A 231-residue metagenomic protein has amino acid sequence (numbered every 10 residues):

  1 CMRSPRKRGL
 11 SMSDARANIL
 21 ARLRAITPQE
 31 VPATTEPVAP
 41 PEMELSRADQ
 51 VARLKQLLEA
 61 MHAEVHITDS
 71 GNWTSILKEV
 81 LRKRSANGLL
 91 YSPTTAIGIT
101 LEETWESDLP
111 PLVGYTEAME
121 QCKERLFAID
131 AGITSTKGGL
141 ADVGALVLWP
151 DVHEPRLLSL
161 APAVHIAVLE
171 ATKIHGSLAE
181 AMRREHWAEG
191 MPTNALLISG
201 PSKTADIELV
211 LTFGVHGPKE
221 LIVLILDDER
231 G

Functional and structural regions predicted by a protein language model:
R3-P5, M12-G231: The feature marks the mature, well-folded catalytic cores of soluble enzymes
